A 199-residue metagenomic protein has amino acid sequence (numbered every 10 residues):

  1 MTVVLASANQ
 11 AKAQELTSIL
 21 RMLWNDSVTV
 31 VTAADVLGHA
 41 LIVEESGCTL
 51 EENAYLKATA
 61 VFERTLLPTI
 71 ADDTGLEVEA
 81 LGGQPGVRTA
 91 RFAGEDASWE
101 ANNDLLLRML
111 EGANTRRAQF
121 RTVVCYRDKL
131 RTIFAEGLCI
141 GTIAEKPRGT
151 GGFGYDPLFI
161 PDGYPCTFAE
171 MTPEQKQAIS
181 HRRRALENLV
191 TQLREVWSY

Functional and structural regions predicted by a protein language model:
T2-V4, Q10-Y199: Anionic-ligand binding patches
